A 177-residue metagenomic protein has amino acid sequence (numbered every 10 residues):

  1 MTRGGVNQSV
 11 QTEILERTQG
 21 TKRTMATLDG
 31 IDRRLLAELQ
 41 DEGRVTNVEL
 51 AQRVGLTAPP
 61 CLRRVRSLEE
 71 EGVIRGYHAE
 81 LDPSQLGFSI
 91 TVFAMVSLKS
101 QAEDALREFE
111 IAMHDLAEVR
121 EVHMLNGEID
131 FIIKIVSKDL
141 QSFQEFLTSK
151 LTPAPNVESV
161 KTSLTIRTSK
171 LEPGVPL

Functional and structural regions predicted by a protein language model:
M1-L177: A compositional/biophysical signature of low hydrophobicity enriched in polar/charged and small residues
